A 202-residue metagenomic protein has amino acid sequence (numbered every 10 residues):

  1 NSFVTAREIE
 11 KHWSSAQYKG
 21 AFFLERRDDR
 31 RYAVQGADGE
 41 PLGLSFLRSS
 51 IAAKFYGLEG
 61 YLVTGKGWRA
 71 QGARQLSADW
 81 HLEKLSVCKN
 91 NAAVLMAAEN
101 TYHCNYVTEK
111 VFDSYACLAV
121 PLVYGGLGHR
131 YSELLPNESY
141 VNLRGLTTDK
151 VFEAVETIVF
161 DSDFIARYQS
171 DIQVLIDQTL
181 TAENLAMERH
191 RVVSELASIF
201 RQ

Functional and structural regions predicted by a protein language model:
N1-R27, Y32-G60, Q71-E83, V87-A97 (+1 more regions): Pol beta-like nucleotidyltransferase catalytic core
V63: Short glycine/serine/threonine-biased micro-segments
K66-A70: Binding-interface segments
